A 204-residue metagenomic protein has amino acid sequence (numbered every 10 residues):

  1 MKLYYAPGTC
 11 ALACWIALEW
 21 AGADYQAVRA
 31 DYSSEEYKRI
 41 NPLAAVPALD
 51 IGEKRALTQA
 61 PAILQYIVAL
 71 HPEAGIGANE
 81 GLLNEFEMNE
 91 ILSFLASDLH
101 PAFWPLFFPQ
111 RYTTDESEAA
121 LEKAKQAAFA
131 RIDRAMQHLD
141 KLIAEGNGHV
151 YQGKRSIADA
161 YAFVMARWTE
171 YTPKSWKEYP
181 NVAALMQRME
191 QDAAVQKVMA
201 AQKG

Functional and structural regions predicted by a protein language model:
M1-K123: GST-like domain detector, emphasizing the conserved glutathione-binding G-site in the N-terminal thioredoxin-like
L43, L70, E145-G146, D192: Structured helix-beta-strand junction loops
A62, N181, A194: Residue-level recognition of oxygen-bearing side chains
L95-Q191: GST-like fold's C-terminal all-alpha helical module
A201-Q202: Exported/periplasmic ABC-transporter solute-binding proteins
